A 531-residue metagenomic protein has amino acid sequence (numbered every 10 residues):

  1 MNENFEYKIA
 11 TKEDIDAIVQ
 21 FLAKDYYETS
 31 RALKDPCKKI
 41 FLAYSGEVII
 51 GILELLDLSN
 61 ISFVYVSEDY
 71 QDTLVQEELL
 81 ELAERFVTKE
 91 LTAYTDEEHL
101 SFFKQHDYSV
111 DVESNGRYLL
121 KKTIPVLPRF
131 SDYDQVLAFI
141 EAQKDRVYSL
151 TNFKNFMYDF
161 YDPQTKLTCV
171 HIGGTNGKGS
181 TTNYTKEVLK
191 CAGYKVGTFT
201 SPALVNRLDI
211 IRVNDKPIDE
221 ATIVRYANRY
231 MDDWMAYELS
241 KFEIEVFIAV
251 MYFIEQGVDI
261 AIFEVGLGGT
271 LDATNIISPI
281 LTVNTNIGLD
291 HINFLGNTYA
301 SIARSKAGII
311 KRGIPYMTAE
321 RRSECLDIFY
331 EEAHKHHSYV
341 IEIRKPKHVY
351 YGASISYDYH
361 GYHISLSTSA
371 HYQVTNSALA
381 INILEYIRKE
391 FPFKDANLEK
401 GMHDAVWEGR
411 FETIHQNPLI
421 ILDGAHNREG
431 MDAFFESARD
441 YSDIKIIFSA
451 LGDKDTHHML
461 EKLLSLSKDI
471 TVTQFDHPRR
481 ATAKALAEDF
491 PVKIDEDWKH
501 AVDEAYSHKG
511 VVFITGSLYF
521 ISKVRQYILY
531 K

Functional and structural regions predicted by a protein language model:
Q71-R85: Conserved acetyl-CoA-binding loop-helix of GNAT-fold acetyltransferases
R85-E98: Conserved GNAT acetyl-CoA-binding A-motif
D96-Y118: Conserved active-site alpha-helix within GNAT-family acetyltransferase domains
P125-G174, T181-N183, E187-A192, F199: Short functional linear segments
V147-L150, K154-K166, C191-I277, L295 (+1 more regions): ATP-dependent carboxylate-amine ligase catalytic core
E245-F294, L326-H363: Extended acidic/charged loop-beta regions that coordinate divalent cations and stabilize anionic phosphate/carboxylate
E255, I260-F263, A273-V283, I287-H291 (+2 more regions): Nucleotide phosphate-binding/pyrophosphate-handling subdomain across enzymes that bind or process nucleotide phosphates
R322-I341, Y351-S354, L419-I420, R428 (+1 more regions): C-terminal helical cap/extension that packs against the catalytic core of soluble nucleotide-cofactor enzymes
